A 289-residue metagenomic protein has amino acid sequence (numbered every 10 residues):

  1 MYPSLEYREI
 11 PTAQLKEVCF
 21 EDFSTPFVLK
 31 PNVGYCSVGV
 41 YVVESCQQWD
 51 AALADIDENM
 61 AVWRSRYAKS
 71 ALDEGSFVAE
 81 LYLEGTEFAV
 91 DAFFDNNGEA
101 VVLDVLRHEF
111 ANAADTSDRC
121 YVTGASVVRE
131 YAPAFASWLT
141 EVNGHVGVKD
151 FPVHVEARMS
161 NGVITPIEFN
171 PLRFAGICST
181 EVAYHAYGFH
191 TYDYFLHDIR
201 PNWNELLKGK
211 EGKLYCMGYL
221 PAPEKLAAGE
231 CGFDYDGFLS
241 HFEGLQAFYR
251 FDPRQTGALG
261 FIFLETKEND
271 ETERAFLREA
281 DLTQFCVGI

Functional and structural regions predicted by a protein language model:
M1-G39, E44-Q47, A51-Y67: A conserved helix-loop-beta module that forms one wall/lid of the active-site cleft in ATP-utilizing catalytic domains
S4, C46-E84, T116, T140-E141 (+1 more regions): Conserved ATP-binding module of the ATP-grasp superfamily
F27, V101, T165-E168: Protein kinase-like catalytic core scaffold
V33-G34, Y82-T86, G147-F151, G212 (+1 more regions): A short catalytic or substrate-binding loop motif that flags glycine-/basic-rich loops and adjacent residues that bind
V42, A79-L81, A92-F94, A157-M159: Conserved hydrophobic "DFG−1" position in protein kinase catalytic cores
Q47, L81-E87, D91-G147, N170-I199: ATP-dependent carboxylate/phosphate-activation module, predominantly the ATP-grasp catalytic core and closely related
A92, N143-T180, K208-K213, Y219-L226: Conserved metal-phosphate-binding beta-hairpin within the catalytic cores of diverse ATP-dependent phosphoryl-transfer
L196-I289: Peripheral (often C-terminal) accessory segments that flank ATP-dependent C-N-forming ligase machineries
